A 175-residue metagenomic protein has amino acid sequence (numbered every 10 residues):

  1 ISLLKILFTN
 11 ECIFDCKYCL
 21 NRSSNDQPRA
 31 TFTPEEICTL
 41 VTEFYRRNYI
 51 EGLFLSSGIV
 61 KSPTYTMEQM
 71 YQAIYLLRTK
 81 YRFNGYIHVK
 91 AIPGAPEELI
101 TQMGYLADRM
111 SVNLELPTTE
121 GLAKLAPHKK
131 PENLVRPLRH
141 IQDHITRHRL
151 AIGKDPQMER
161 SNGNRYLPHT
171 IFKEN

Functional and structural regions predicted by a protein language model:
I1-F14, Y18-E174: Conserved Radical SAM active-site core
